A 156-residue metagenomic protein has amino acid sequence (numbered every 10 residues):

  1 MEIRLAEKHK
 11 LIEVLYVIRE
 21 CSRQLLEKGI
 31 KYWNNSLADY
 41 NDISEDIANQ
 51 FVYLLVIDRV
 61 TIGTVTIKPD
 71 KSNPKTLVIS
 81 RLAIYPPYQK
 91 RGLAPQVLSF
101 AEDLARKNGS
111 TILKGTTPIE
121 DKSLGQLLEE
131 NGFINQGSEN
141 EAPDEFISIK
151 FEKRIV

Functional and structural regions predicted by a protein language model:
K8-L11, Y16-P87, L98-F100, L104 (+2 more regions): Acetyl-CoA-dependent GNAT
Y40, K122-G125: Short, surface-exposed alpha-helical segments at coil->helix boundaries
Y85-P87, R91, E120: Active-site acidic-Proline motif in GNAT/NAT acetyltransferases
G92, G109, G132: Short glycine-rich hinge loops at helix-strand junctions in the catalytic core of two-component histidine kinases
P95: Residues forming the Rossmann-fold NAD(P)(H) cofactor-binding site
L98, A105-T117: Conserved GNAT acetyl-CoA-binding A-motif
T116-P118, G125, E129-I149: Conserved catalytic-core motifs of GNAT/GCN5-like acyltransferases
